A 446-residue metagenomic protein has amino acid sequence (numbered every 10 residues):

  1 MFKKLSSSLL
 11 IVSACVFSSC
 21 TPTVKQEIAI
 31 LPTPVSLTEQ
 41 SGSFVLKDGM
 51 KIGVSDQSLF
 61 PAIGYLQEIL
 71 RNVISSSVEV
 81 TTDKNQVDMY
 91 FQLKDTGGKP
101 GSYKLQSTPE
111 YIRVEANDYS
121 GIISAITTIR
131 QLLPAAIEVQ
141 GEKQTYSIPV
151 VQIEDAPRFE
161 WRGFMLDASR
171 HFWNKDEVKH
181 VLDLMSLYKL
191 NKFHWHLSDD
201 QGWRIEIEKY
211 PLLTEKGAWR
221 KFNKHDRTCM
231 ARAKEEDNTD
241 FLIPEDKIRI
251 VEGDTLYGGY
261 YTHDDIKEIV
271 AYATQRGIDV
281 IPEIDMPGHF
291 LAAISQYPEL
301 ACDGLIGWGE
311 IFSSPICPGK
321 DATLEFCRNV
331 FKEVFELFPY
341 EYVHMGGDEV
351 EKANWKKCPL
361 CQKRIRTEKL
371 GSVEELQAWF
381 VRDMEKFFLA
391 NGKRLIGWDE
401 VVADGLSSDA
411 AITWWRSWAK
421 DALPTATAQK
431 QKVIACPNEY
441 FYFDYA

Functional and structural regions predicted by a protein language model:
M1-A29: Bacterial Sec-dependent N-terminal signal peptides
C20-W161: Contiguous, structured surface segment used for ligand recognition
G98-L324, V330-Y342, D383, F387: Feature activates predominantly on carbohydrate-active enzymes
R162-M165, H194, P282, Y342-H344 (+3 more regions): Structural recognition of the beta-strand scaffold that forms the well-ordered cores of secreted hydrolase catalytic
S169, S198-G202, D285-H289, D348-V350 (+3 more regions): Active-site beta-loop-alpha junctions enriched in small/polar residues
A293-E299, G304-D409, R416-A419, L423: Active-site neighborhood of glycoside hydrolase catalytic domains
V402-S408, W415-A446: Conserved alpha/beta catalytic core and glycan-binding cleft of carbohydrate-active enzymes
